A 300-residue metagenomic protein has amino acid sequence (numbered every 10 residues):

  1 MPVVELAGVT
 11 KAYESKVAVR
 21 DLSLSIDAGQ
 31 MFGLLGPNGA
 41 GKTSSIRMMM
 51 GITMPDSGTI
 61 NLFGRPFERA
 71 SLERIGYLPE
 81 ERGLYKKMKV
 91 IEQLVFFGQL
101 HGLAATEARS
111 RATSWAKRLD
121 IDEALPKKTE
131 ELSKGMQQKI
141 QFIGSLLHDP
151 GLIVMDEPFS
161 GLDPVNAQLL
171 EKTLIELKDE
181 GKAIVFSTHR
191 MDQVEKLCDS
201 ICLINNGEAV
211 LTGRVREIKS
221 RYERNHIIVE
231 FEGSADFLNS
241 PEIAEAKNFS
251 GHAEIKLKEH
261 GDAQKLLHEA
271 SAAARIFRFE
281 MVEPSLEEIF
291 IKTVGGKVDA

Functional and structural regions predicted by a protein language model:
M1-T10, G296-A300: ABC-family P-loop ATPase nucleotide-binding domain
P2-V4, K11-N205, L211: ABC transporter nucleotide-binding domains
V90, V215, E283-L286: Structural motif detector for alpha-helix initiation sites
V95, D192, R216, H268 (+1 more regions): Active-site phosphate/pyrophosphate- and oxyanion-stabilizing loops and adjacent acidic/basic residues in soluble
A112, L174, K219, L267-A270 (+1 more regions): A generic alpha-helix structural signal
E171-K258: ABC transporter nucleotide-binding domain
R224-G296, A300: Short, charged/small-residue-rich alpha-helical element at the C-terminal edge of ABC transporter nucleotide-binding
